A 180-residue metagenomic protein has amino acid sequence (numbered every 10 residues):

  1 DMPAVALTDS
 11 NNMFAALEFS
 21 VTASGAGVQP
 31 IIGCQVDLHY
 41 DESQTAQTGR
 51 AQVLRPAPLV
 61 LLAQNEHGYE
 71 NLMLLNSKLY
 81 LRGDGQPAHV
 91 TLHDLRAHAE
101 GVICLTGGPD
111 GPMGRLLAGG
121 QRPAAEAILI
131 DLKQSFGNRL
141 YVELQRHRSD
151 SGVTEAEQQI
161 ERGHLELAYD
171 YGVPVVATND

Functional and structural regions predicted by a protein language model:
D1-N179: Phosphodiester-processing cores and adjacent nucleic acid-binding clamps
